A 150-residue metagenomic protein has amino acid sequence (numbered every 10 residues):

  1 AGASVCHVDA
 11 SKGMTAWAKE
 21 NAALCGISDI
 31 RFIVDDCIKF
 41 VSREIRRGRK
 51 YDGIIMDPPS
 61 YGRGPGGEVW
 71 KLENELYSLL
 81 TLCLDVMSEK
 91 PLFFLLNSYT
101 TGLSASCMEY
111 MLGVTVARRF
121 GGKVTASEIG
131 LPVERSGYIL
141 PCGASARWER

Functional and structural regions predicted by a protein language model:
A3, G26-I30, F120-G122: A short helix-to-beta-strand connector/capping loop
S4-D9: Conserved SAM-binding motif I beta-strand of class I
A10-I55: S-adenosyl-L-methionine
K12-M14, V34, Y51-L82: Mobile active-site "lid"/loop adjacent to the S-adenosyl-L-methionine
E20, K39, S78-D85: Alpha-helical scaffolding segments of alpha/beta enzyme cores, especially the outer helices of TIM-barrel or partial
R43-I45, P65-G67, S106-C107: Short, well-ordered secondary-structure micro-motifs
M87-E89: Helix-to-beta-strand junctions that scaffold the AdoMet/dcAdoMet cofactor pocket in Class I SAM-dependent enzymes
P91-R150: C-terminal catalytic and target-recognition region of SAM-dependent MTase-like enzymes, primarily methyltransferases
